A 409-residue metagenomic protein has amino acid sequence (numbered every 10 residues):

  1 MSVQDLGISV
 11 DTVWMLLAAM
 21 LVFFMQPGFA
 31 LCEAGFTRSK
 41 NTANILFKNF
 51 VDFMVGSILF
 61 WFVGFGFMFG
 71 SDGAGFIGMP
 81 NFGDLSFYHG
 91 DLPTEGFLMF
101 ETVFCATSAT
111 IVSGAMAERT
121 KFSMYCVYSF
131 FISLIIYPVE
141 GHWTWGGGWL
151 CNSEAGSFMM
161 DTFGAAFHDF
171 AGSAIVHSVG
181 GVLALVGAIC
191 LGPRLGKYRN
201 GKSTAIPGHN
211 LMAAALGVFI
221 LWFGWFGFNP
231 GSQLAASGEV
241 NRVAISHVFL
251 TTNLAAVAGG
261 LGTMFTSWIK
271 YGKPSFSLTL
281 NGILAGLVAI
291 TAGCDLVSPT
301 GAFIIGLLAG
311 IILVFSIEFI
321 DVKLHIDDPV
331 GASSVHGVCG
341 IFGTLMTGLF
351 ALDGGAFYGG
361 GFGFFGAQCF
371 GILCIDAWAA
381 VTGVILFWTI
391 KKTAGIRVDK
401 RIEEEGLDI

Functional and structural regions predicted by a protein language model:
M1-I409: Glycine- and aromatic-enriched membrane alpha-helices
